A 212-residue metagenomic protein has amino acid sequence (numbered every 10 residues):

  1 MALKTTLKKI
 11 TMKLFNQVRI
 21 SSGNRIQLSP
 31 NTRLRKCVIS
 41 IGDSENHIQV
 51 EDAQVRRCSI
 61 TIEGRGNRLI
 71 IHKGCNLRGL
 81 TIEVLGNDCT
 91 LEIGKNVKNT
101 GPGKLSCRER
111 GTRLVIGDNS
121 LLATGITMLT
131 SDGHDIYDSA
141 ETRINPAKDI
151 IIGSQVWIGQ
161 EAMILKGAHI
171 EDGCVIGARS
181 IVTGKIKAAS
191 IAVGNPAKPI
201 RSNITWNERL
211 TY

Functional and structural regions predicted by a protein language model:
M1-R35, R201: Membrane-proximal basic amphipathic "stem/tether" segments
I39, E45-A168, N203-I204, R209: Flexible, glycine/small-residue-enriched loop-and-beta-strand segment within the central core of proteins
A168, S180, I186, N195: Short beta-to-alpha loop/turn elements within the nucleotide-binding domains of ABC transporters
V175, I191-V193: Short-chain dehydrogenase/reductase
V175-I181: A generic "structured core" feature
A197-P199: Multi-pass alpha-helical transporter architecture, strongest for 12-TM Major Facilitator/SLC carriers used
